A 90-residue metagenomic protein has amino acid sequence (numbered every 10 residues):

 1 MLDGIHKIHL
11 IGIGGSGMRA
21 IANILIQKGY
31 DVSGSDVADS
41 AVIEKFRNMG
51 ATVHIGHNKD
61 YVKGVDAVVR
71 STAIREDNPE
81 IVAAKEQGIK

Functional and structural regions predicted by a protein language model:
M1-K90: N-terminal leader/targeting and accessory segments in enzymes
